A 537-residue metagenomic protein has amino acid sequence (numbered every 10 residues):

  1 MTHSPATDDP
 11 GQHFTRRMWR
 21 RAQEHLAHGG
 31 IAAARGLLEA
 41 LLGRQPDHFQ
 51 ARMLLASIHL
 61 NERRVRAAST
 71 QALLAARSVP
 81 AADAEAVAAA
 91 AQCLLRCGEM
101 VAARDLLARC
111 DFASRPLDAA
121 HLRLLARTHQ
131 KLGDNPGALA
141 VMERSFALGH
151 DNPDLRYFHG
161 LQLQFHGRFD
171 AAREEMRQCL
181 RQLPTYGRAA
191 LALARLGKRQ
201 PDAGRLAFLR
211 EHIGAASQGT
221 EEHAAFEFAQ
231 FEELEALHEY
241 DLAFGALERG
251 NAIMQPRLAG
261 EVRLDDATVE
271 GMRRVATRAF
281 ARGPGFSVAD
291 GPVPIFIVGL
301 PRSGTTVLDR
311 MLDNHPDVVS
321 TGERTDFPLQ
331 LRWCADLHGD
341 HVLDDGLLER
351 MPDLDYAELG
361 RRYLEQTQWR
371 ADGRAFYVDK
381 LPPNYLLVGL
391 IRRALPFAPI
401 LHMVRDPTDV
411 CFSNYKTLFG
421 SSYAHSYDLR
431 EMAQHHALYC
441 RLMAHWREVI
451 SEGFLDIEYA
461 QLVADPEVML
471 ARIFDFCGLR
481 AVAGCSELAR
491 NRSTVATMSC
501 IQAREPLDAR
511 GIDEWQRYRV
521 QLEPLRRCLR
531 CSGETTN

Functional and structural regions predicted by a protein language model:
H48, A82-D83, D118, N152 (+1 more regions): Residue-level recognition of tetratricopeptide repeat
R173, L191-G197, L206-S217, E227-P294 (+5 more regions): PAPS-dependent sulfotransferases, especially Golgi type II membrane carbohydrate sulfotransferases
S287-R393: Phosphate-binding active sites in nucleotide-utilizing proteins
